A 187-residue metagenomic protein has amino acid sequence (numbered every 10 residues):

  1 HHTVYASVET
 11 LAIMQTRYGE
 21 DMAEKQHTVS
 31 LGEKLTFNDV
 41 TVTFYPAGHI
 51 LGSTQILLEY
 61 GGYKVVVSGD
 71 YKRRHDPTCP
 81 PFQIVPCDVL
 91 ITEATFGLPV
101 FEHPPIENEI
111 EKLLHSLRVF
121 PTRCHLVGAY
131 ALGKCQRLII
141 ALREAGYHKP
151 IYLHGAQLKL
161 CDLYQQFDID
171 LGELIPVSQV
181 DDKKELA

Functional and structural regions predicted by a protein language model:
H1-G133, I140, E144-A145: His/Asp/Glu-rich metal-coordinating catalytic cores of metallo-dependent phosphodiesterases/hydrolases acting on
A23, E144-Y152, I169-G172: Structural alpha-beta junctions
L35, N108-E111, K159, L163 (+1 more regions): Short, surface-exposed, charged/polar-biased interaction segments
H125-G128, K149-G155, A187: Short hydrophobic beta-strand segments
L138, I151-D170: Anionic-ligand-binding alpha/beta catalytic cores of soluble enzymes and soluble regulatory domains that recognize
D162-A187: A contiguous, basic/glycine-rich beta-loop/short-helix subdomain that forms a polymer-engagement track
